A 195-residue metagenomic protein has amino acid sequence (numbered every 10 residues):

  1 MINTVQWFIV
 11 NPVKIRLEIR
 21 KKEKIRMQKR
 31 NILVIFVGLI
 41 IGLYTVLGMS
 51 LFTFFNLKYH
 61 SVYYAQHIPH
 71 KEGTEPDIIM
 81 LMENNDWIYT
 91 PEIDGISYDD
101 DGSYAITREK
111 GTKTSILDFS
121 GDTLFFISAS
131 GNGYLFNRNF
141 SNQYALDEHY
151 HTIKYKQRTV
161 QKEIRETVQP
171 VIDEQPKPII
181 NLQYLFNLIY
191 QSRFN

Functional and structural regions predicted by a protein language model:
P12, Q28, G48, N56 (+3 more regions): N-terminal first transmembrane alpha-helix
V13-V46: N-terminal Sec-pathway targeting helices
K29-L33, Y44, S50, Q183-R193: Generic extreme N-terminal start-of-chain segments
L43-T123: N-terminal export/targeting and maturation segments
I88-N195: Extracytoplasmic electrostatic interaction patches
